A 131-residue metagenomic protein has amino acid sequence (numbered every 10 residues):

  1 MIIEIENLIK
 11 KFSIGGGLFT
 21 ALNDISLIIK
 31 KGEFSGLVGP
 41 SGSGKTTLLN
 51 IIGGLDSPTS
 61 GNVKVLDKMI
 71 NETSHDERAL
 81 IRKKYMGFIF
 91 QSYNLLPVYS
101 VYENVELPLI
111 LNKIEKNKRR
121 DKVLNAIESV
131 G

Functional and structural regions predicted by a protein language model:
F19, I70-G87: ABC ATPase NBD coupling module
V38-P40: The feature captures the beta-strand-to-loop junction immediately N-terminal to the Walker
G53: Helix-to-loop junction immediately C-terminal to a conserved catalytic motif
G61-E72: Conserved ABC transporter NBD signature motif
K68-M69, I110-K113, N117-G131: Conserved ABC ATPase "signature" region
Y99-P108: Short coil-to-helix segment of the ABC ATPase nucleotide-binding domain corresponding to the Q-loop/switch region
